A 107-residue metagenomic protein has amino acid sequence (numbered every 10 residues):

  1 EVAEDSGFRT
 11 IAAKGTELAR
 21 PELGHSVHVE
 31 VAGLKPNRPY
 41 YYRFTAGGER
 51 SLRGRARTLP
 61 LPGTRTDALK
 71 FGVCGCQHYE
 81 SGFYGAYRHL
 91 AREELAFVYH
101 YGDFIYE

Functional and structural regions predicted by a protein language model:
E1-E107: Divalent metal-dependent phosphoesterase catalytic cores across multiple superfamilies
